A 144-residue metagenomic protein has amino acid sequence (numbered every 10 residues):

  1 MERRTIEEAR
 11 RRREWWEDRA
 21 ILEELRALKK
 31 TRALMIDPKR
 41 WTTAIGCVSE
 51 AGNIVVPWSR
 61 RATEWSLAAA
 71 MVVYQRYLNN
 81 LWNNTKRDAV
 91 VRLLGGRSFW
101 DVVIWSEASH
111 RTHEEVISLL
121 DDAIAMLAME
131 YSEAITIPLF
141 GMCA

Functional and structural regions predicted by a protein language model:
M1-E64, V72-A144: Domain-length accessory/inserted modules outside core catalytic folds
